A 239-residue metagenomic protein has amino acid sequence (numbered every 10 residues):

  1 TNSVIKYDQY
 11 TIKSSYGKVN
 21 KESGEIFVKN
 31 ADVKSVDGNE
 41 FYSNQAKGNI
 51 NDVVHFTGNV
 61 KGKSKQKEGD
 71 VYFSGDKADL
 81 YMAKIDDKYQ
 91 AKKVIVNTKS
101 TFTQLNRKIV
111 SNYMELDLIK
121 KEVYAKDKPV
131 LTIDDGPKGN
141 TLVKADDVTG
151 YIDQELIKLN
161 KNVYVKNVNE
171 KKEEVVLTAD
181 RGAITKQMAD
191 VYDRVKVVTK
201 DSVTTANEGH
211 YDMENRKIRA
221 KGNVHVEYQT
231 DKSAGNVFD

Functional and structural regions predicted by a protein language model:
T1-D239: Mature-chain termini and adjacent capping regions
